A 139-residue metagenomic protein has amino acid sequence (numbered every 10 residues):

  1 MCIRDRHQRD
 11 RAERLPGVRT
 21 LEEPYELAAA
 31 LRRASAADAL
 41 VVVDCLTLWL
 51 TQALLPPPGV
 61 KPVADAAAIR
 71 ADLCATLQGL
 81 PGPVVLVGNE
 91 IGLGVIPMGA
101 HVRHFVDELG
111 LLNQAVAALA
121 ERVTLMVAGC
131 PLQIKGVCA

Functional and structural regions predicted by a protein language model:
M1-R6: Conserved small/polar residues in nucleotide/adenosyl-binding loops
Q8-S35, A39-L40: Conserved nucleotide-sensing/catalytic segment adjacent to the nucleotide-binding pocket in NTP-handling enzymes
Y25, L48-A139: Replace "adjacent to P-loop NTPase cores in ATP/GTP-dependent enzymes" with "adjacent to NTP-binding cores
V41-C45: Ordered, amphipathic secondary-structure segments that act as subunit-interaction surfaces in large macromolecular
